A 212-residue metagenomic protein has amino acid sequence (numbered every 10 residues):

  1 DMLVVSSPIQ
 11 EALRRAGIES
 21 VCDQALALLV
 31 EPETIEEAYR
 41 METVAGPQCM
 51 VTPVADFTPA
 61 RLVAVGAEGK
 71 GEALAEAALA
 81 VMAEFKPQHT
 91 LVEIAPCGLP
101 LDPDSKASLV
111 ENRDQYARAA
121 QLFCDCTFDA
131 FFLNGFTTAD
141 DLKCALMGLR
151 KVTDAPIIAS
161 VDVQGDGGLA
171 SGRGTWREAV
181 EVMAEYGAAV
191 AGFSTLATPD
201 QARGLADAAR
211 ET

Functional and structural regions predicted by a protein language model:
D1-T212: Domain-level signal for soluble alpha/beta catalytic cores
